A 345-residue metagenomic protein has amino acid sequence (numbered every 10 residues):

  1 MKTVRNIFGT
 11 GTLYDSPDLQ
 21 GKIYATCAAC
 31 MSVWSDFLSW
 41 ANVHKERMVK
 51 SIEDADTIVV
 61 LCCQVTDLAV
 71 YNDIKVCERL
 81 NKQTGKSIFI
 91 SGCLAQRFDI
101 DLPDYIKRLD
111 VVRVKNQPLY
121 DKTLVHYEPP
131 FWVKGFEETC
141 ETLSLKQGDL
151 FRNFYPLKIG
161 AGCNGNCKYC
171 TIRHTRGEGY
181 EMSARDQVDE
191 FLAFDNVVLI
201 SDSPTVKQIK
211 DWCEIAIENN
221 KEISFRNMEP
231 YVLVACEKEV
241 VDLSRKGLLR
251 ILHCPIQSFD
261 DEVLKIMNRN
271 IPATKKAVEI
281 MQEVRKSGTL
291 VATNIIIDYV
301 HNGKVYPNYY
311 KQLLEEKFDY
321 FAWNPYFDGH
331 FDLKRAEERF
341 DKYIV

Functional and structural regions predicted by a protein language model:
M1, G148-R185: Canonical Radical SAM [4Fe-4S] cluster-binding loop centered on the CxxxCxxC motif and its immediate flanking residues
M1-G21, P118-L157: N-terminal [4Fe-4S]-dependent radical SAM core
K2-K122: Cofactor-cradling patches in redox/metallo enzymes
D67-V76, E178-Y180, E262-R269: Glycine/threonine-rich flexible loop motifs
V70-D73, A184-Q187, I209-W212, C236 (+4 more regions): Aromatic/hydrophobic pocket-lining residues that form the small-molecule binding cavity in soluble enzyme cores
I88-F89, Q96-R97, L192-N302: Conserved SAM/AdoMet-binding glycine-rich loop
L102-D121, A216, V240-C254, N308-A322: Structural recognition of alpha->loop->beta junctions
V206-N219, E316-V345: Radical SAM enzyme [4Fe-4S]-AdoMet core and its adjacent flexible, acidic and glycine-rich loops/tails across
